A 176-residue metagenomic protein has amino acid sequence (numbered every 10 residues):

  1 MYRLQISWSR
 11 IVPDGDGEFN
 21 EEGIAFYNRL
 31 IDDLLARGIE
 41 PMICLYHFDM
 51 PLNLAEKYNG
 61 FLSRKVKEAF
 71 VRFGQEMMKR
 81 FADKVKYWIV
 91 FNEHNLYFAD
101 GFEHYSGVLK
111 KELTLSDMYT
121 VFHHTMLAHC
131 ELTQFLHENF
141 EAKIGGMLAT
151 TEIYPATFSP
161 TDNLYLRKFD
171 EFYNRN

Functional and structural regions predicted by a protein language model:
M1-S7, E40: Catalytic domains of carbohydrate-active enzymes, especially glycoside hydrolases
I11-N176: Non-catalytic scaffold segments within catalytic domains of secreted glycoside hydrolases
